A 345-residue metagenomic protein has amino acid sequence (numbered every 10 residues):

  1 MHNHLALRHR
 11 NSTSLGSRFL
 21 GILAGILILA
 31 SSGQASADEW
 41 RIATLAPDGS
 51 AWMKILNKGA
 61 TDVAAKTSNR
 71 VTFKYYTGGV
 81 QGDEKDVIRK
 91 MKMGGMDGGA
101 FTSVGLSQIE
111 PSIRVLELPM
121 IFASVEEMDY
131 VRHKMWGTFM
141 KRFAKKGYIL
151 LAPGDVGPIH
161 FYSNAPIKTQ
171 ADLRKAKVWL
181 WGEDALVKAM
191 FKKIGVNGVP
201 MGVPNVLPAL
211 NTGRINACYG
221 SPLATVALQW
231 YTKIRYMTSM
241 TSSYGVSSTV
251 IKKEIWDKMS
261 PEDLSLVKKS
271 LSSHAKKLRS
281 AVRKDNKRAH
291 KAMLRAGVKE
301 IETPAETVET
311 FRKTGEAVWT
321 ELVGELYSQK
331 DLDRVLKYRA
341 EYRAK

Functional and structural regions predicted by a protein language model:
M1-G16: N-terminal secretory signal peptides that target proteins for export/translocation
G16-G21, A35: Low-complexity, intrinsically disordered segments with a bias for serine/threonine
L20-S31: Bacterial N-terminal signal peptides
S31-S32, T67: Short linear Ser/Thr-Pro motifs
A37-E127, M135, F139, F143-K345: N-terminal secretory/targeting leader peptides
